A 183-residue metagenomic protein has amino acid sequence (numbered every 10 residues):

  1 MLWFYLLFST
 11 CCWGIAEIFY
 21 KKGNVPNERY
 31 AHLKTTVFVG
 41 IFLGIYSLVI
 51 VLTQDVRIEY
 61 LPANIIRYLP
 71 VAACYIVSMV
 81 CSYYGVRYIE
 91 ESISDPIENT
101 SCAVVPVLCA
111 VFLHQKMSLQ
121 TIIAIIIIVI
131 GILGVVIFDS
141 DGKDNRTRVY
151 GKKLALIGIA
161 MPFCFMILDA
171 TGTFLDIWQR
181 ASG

Functional and structural regions predicted by a protein language model:
M1-C11, A103-I167, I177: Juxtamembrane helix-loop boundary signature in multi-pass membrane transporters
L2-S9, F38, V51, R57-C81 (+1 more regions): Loop-to-transmembrane-helix transition segments
G14, I18, L48, A72-V80 (+4 more regions): Hydrophobic/small/kink-forming positions within alpha-helical transmembrane segments of polytopic membrane proteins
I15-F42, L168-G183: Juxtamembrane helix-loop-helix junctions in multi-pass membrane proteins
G23, T35, G85, V111-M117 (+1 more regions): Hydrophobic/aromatic residues within transmembrane alpha-helices of multi-pass small-molecule transporters
P26, L52-A63, H114-L119, D144-R146 (+1 more regions): Membrane-interface helix termini and inter-helical loops of multi-pass transporters
P26-L33, C81-I97, R180-G183: Structural motif at transmembrane-helix junctions in multi-pass transporters
I41-Y46, I97-V111: Alpha-helical transmembrane segments of compact multi-pass small-molecule transporters, enriched in specific families
